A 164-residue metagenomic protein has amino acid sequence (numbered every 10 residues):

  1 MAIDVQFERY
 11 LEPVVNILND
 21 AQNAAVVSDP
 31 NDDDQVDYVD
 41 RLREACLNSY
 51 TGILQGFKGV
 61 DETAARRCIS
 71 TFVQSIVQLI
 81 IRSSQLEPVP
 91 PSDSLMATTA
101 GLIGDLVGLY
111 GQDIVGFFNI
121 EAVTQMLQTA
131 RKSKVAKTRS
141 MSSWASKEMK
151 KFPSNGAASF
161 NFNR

Functional and structural regions predicted by a protein language model:
M1-R164: Karyopherin-beta/Importin-beta family HEAT-repeat alpha-solenoid scaffold
